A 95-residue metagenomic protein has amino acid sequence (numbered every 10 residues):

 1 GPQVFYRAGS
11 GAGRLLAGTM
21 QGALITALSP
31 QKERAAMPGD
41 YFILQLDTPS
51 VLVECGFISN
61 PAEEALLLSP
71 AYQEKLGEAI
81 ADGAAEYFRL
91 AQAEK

Functional and structural regions predicted by a protein language model:
G1-K95: Active-site-proximal helix/loop segments of hydrolytic enzymes
